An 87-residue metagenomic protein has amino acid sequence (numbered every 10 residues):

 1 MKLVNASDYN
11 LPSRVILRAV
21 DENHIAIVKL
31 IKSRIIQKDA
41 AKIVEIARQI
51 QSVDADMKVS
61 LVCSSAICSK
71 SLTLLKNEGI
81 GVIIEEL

Functional and structural regions predicted by a protein language model:
M1-V20, K38-D39: Active-site metal-binding core of divalent-cation-utilizing nuclease and nuclease-like domains
L11-D21, I27, N77-E85: Generic preference for hydrophobic/aromatic residues in regular secondary structure cores
N23-A26, A55-L61: Hydrophobic beta-strand segments of well-ordered beta-sheets in folded domains
N23-K42: Glycine-rich phosphate-binding "P-loop"
A41-Q49: Histidine-anchored nucleotide/phosphate-binding helix
R48-D56: Arginine/glycine-rich "motif VI" loop of SF2 helicases in the C-terminal RecA-like domain
M57-L87: Short, compact, well-ordered microdomains
